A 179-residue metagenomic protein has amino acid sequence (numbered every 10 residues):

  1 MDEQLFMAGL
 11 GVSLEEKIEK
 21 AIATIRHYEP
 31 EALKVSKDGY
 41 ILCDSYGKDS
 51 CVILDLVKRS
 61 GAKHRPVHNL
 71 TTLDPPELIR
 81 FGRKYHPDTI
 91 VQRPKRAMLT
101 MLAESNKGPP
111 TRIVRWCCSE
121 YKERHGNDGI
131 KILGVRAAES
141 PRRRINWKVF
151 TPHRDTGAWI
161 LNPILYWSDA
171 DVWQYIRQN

Functional and structural regions predicted by a protein language model:
M1-Q178: ATP-dependent adenylation/nucleotidyltransferase module used to activate substrates
